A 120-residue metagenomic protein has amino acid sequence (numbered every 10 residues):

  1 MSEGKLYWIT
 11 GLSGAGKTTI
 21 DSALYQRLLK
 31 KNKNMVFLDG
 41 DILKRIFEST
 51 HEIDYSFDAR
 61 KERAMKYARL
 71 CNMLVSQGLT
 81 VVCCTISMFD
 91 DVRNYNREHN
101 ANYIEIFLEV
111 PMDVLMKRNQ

Functional and structural regions predicted by a protein language model:
M1-G4: Phosphate-binding P-loop
Y7-I9: Hydrophobic anchor at the beta1->P-loop junction of P-loop NTPases
S13: The conserved Walker
K17: Conserved lysine of the Walker
D21-N72: Conserved substrate/cofactor phosphate-moiety recognition/catalytic segment in nucleotide-dependent phosphotransferases
I42-K44, S87-D90, E109-V114: Conserved nucleotide-binding/hydrolysis micro-motifs of P-loop NTPases
F57-I104, L108: Glycine-rich phosphate-binding loop used to anchor ATP phosphates in small-molecule kinases, encompassing both
E98-H99, V110-Q120: Conserved GTP-binding G-domain of TRAFAC-class P-loop NTPases and closely related GTPase folds
